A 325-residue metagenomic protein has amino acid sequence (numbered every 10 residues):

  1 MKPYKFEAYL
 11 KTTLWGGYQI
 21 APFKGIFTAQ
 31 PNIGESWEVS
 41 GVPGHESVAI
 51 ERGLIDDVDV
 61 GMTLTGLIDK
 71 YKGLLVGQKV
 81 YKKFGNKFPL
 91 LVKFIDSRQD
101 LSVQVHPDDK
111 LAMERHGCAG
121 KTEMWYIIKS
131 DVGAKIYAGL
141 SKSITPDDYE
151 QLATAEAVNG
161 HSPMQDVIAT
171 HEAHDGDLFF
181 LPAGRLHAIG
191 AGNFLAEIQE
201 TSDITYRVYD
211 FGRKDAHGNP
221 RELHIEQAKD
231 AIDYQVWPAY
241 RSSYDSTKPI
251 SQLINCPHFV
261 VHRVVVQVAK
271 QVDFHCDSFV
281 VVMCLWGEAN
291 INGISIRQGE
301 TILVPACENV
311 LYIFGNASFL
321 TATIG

Functional and structural regions predicted by a protein language model:
M1-D147, D210-V236, V261: Transition-metal
K87, I95-D100, D109, A119 (+4 more regions): Ligand-binding loop in jelly-roll beta-barrel domains
V92, L101, E123-Y126, T170-H171 (+3 more regions): His/acidic/aromatic-lined binding-pocket segments of jelly-roll/cupin-type domains and related regulatory beta-sandwich
P146-H161, F274-M283: Short, basic/aromatic beta-hairpin or loop at an interaction surface
A153-I204: Loop-centered beta-sheet repeat module
I168-F180, I291-V310: Short acidic-glycine-tyrosine-enriched beta hairpin
Y206-C276: C-terminal amphipathic alpha-helical segment
